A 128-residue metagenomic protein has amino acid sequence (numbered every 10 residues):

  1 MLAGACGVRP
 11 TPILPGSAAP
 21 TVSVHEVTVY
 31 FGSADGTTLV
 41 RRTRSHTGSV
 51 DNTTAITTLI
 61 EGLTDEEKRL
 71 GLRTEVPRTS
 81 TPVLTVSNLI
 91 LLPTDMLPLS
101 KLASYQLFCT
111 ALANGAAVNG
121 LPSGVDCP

Functional and structural regions predicted by a protein language model:
M1-P128: Bimodal "functional hotspot" detector
